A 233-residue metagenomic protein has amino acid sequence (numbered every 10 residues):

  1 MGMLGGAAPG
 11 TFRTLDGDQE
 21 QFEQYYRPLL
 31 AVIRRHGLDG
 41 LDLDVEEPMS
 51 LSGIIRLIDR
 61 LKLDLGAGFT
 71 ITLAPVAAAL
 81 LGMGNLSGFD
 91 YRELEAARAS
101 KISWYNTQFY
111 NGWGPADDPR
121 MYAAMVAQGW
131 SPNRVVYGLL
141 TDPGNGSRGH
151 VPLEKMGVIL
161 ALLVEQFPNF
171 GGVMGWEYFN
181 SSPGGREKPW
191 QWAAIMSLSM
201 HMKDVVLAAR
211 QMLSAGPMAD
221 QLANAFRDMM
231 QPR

Functional and structural regions predicted by a protein language model:
M1-G157, E165-F170, F179-M202: Chitinase-like catalytic core of GlcNAc-active glycosidases
S181-R233: Aromatic-rich peripheral "rim/lid" segments of glycoside hydrolase catalytic domains that contact and position glycan
